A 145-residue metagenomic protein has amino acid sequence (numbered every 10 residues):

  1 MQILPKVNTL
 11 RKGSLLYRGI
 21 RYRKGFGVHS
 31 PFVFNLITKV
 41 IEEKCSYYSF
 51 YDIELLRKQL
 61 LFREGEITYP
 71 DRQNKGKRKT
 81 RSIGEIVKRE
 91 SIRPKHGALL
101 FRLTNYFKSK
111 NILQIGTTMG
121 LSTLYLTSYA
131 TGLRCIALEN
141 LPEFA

Functional and structural regions predicted by a protein language model:
M1-A145: A short alpha-helical cap/connector motif
